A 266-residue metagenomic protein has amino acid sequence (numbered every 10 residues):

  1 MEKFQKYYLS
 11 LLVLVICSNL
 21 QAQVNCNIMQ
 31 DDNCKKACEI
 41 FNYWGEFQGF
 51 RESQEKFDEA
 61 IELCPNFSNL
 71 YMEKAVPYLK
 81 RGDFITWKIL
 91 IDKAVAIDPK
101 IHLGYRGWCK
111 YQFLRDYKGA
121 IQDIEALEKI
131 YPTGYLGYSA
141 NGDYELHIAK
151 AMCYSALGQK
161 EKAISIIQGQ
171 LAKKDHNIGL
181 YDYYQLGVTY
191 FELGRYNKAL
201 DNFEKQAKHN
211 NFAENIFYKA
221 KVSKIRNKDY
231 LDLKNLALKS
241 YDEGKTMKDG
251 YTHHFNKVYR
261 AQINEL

Functional and structural regions predicted by a protein language model:
A22-M72: N-terminal leader/linker segments that initiate helical-solenoid repeat arrays
V24-C34, E161, S165, N210 (+1 more regions): Terminal, low-structured helical/coil segments at or just beyond the last alpha-helical repeat
V24-N27, D58-C64, D92-I97, E128-D143 (+2 more regions): Flexible helix-coil transition and linker loops at the boundaries of alpha-helical arrays
I40, K74, R106, K150 (+2 more regions): Structural register within alpha-helical repeat arrays
F47, R81, F113-L114, L157 (+2 more regions): Structural motif corresponding to the intra-repeat A-B loop/turn of tetratricopeptide repeats
S53, W87, A120, A163 (+2 more regions): Single-residue signature of alpha-solenoid repeat helices
L70, H102-G104, G137, L146 (+2 more regions): TPR alpha-solenoid repeat register
V95-P99, Y111, Q122-I130, E204-N211 (+1 more regions): TPR/TPR-like (Sel1-like) alpha-helical repeat modules
